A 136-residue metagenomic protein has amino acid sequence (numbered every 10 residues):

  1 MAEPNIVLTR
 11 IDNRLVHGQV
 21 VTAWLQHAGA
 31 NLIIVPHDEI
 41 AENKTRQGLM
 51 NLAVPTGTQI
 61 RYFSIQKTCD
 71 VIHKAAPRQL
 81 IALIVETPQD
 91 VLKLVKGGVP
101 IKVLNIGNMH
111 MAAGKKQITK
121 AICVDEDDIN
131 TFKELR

Functional and structural regions predicted by a protein language model:
A2, I6, I11, L15-Q19 (+3 more regions): Positively charged, polar, low-complexity stretches
E86-F132: Long, charge-patterned amphipathic alpha-helical coiled-coil/hairpin "stalk" segments used as oligomerization
